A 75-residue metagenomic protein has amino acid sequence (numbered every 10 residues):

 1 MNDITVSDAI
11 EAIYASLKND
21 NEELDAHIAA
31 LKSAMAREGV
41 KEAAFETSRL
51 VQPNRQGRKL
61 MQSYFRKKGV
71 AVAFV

Functional and structural regions predicted by a protein language model:
M1-E38, R66-A71, V75: N-terminal acidic leader/helix
K32-N54: Acidic, low-complexity, intrinsically disordered interaction modules
P53-K68: Short, aromatic/basic amphipathic alpha-helical patches
